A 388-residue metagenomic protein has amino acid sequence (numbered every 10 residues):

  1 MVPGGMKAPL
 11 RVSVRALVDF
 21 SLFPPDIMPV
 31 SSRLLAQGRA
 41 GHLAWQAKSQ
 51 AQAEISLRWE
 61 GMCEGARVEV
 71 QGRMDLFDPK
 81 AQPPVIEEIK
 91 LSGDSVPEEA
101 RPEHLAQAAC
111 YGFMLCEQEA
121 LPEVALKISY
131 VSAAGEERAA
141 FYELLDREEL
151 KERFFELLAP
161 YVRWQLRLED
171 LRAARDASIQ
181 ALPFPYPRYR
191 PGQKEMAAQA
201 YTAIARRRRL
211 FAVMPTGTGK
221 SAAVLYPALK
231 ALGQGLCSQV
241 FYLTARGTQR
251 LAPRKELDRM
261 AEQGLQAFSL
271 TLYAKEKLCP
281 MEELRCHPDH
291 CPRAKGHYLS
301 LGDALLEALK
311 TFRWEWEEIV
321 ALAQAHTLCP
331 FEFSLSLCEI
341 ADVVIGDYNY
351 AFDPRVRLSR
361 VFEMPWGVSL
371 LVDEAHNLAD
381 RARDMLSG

Functional and structural regions predicted by a protein language model:
M1-A81, P102, A106: Metal-dependent nuclease catalytic cores that hydrolyze phosphodiester bonds in DNA/RNA, characterized by
W59-E152: Mg2+/Mn2+-dependent nuclease catalytic core
Q107-C110, R153, P227, A252-M260 (+2 more regions): Alpha-helical scaffold elements adjacent to nucleotide-binding pockets in ATP/GTP-utilizing enzyme cores
D170-V213: Conserved pre-motif I regulatory segment
D176-A177, P183, L236-V344, N349-F352: A substrate-engagement module of RecA-like helicase motors
A205-P227: Walker A/P-loop
V344, Y350, M364-S387: SF2 helicase catalytic motif II
